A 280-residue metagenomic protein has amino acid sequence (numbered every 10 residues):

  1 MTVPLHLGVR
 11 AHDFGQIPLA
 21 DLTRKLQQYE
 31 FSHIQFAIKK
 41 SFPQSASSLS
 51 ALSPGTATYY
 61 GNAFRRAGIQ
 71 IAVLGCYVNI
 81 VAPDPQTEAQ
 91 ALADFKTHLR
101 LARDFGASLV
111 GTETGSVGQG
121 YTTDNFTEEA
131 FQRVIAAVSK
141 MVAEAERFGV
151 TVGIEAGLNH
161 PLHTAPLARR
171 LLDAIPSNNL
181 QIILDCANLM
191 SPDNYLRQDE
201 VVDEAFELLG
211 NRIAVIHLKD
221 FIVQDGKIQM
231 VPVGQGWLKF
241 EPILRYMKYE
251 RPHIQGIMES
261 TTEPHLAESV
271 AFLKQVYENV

Functional and structural regions predicted by a protein language model:
P4-V9, I34, K40, S139-W237: Acidic/histidine-rich catalytic cores of soluble enzymes
G15-L26, Q90-L99, Q198-F206: Short, acidic/polar
A20-D21, T58-Y59, A63-R66, V81-I182: Active-site acidic/histidine proton-transfer and metal-coordination neighborhood in alpha/beta enzyme cores
A20-K40, G106: Catalytic domains of carbohydrate-active enzymes, especially glycoside hydrolases
A37-Y59, V117-G120: Glycine-rich, proline-tolerant flexible connector loops at the mouths of alpha/beta enzymes
V233-G236, I243-I257: H/E-rich (His + Asp/Glu) clusters that bind or coordinate divalent metals
L266-V280: C-terminal helical cap(s) of enzyme catalytic domains, especially alpha/beta-barrels
